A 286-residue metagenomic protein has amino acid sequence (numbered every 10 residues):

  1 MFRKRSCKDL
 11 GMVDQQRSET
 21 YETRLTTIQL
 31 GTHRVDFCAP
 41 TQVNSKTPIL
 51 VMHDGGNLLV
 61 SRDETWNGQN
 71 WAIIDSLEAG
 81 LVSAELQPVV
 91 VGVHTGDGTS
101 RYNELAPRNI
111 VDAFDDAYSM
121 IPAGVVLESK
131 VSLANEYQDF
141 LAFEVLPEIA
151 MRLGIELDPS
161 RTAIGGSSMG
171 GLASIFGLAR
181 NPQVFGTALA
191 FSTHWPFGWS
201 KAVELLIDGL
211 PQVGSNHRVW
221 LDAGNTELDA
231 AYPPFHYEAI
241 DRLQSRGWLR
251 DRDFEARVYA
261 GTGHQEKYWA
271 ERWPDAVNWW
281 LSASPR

Functional and structural regions predicted by a protein language model:
F2-R286: Non-catalytic cap/lid and distal C-terminal segments of serine-dependent acyl enzymes
